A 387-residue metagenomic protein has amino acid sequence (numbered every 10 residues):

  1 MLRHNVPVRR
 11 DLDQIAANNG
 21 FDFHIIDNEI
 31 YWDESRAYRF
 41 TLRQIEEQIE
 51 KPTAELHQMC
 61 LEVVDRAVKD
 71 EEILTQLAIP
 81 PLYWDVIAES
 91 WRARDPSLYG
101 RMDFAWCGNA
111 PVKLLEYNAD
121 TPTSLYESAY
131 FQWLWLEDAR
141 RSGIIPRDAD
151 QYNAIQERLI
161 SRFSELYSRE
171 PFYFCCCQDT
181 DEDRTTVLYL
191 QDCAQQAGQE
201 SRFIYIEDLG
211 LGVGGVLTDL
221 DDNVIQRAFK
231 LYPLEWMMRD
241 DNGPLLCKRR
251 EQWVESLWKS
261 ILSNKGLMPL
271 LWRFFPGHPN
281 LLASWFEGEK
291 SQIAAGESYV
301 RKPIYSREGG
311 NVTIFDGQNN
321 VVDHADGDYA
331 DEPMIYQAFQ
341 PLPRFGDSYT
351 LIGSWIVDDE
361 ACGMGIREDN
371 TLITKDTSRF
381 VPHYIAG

Functional and structural regions predicted by a protein language model:
M1-G387: Preference for protein termini
